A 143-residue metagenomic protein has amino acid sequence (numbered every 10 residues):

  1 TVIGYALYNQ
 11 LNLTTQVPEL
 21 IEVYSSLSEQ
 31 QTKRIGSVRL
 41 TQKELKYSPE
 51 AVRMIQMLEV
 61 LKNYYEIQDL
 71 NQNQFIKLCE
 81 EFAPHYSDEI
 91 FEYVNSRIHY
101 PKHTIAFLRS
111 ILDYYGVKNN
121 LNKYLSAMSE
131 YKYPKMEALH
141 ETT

Functional and structural regions predicted by a protein language model:
T1-R34: Short gly/ser-rich loop at a beta-strand->alpha-helix junction or flexible surface loop bordering the NTP-binding
Y5, K43-L45: Histidine- and/or cysteine-centered catalytic micro-motif in compact active-site loops
Q10, Q16, Q30-Q31, Q42 (+3 more regions): Residue-identity detector for glutamine
V38-L40: Phosphate-centric recognition/catalysis
Y47-T143: Hydrophobic alpha-helical interaction segments
